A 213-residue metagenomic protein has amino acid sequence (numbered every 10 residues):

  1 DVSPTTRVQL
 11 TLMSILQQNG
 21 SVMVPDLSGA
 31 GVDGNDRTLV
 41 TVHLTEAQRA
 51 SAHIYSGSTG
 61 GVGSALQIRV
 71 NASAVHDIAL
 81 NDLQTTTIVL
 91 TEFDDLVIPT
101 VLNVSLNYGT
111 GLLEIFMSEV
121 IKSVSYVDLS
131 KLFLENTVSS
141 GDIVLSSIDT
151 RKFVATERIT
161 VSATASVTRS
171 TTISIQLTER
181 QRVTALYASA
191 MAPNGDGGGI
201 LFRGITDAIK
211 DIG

Functional and structural regions predicted by a protein language model:
D1-G213: Non-catalytic beta-sheet/beta-sandwich ligand-binding modules that flank or precede catalytic cores
